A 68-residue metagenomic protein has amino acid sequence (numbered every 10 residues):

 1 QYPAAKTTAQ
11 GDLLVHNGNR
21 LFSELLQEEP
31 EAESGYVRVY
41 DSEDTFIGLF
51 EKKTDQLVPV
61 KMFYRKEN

Functional and structural regions predicted by a protein language model:
Q1-N68: Accessory RNA 3′-end/elbow-binding domains used by RNA modification enzymes
